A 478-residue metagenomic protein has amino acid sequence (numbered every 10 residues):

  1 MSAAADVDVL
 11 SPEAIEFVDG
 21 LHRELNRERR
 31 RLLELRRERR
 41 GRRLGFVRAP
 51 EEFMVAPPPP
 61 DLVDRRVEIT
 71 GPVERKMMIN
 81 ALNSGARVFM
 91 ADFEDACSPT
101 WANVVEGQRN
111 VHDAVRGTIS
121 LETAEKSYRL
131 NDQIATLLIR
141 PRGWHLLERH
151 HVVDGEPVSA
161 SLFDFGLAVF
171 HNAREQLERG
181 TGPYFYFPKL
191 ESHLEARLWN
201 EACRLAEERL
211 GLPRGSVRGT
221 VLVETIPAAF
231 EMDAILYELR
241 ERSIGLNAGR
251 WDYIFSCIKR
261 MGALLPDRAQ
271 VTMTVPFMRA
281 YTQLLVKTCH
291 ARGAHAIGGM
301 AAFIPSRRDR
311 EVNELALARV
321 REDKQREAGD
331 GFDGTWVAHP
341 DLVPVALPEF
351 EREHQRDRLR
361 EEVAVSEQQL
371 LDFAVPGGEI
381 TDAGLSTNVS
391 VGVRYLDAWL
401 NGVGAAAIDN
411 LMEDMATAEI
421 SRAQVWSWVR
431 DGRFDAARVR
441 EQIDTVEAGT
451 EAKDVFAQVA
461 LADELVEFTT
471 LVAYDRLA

Functional and structural regions predicted by a protein language model:
M1-A478: Expand to "…catalyze enediolate/carbanion chemistry for C-C bond making/breaking, isomerization, decarboxylation
